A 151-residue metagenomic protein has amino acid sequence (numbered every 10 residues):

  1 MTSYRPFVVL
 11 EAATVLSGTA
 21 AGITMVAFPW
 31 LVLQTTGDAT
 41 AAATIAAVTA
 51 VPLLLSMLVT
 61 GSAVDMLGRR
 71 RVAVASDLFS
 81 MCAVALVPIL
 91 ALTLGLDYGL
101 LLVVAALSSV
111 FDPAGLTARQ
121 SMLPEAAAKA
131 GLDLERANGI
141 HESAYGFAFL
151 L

Functional and structural regions predicted by a protein language model:
M1-L151: Alpha-helical transmembrane-bundle signature of multi-pass membrane transport and export proteins
